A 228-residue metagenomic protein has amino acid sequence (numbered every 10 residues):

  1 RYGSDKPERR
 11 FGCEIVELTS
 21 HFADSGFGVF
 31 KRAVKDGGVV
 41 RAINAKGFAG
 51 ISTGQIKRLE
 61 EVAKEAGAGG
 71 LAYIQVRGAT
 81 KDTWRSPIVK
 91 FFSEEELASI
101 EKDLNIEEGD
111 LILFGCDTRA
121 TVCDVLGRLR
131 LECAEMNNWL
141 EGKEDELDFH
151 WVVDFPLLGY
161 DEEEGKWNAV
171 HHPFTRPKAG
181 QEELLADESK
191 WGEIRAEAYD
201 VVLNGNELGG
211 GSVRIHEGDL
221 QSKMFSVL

Functional and structural regions predicted by a protein language model:
R1-L228: Class II aminoacyl-tRNA synthetase catalytic cores and aaRS-like
